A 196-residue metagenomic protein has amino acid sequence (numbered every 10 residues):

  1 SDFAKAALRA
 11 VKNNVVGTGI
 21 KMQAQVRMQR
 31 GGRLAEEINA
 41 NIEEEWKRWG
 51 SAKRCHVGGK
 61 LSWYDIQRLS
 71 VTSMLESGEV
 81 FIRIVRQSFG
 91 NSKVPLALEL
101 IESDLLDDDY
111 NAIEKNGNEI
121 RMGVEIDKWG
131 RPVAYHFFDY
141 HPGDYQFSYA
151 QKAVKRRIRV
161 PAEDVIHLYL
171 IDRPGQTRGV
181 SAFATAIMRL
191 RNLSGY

Functional and structural regions predicted by a protein language model:
S1-G19, D65, V71-Y196: Structured, contiguous alpha/beta core segments that scaffold functional sites
S1-L75: Extended assembly-interface regions of large multimeric machines
